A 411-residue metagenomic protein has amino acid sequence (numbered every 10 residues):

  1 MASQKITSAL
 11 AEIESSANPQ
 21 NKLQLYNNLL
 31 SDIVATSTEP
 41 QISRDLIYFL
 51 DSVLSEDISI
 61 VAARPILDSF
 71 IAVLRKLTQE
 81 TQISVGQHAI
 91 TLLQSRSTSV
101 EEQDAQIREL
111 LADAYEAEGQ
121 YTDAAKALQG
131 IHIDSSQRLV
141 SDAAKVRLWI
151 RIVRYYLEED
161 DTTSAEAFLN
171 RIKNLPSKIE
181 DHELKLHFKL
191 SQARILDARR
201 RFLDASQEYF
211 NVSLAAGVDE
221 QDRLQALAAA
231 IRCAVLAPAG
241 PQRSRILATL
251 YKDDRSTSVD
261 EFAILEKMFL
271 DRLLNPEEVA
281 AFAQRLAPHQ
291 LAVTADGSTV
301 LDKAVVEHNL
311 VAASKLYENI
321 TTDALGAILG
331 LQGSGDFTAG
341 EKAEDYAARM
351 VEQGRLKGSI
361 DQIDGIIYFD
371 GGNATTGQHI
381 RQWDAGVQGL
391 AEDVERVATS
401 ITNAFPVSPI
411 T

Functional and structural regions predicted by a protein language model:
M1-A117, T122-K126, G130-I133, Q137-T411: Charged, E/D/K/R/S-rich low-complexity terminal regions of large eukaryotic assembly subunits
